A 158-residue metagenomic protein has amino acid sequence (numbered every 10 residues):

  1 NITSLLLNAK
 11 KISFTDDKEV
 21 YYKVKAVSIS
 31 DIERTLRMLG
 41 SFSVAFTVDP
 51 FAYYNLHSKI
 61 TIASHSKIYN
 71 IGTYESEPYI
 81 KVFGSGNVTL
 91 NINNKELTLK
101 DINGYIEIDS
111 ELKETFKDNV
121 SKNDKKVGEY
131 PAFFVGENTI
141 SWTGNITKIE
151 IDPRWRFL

Functional and structural regions predicted by a protein language model:
N1-L7: Short amphipathic alpha-helices in soluble, non-transmembrane regions that often serve as interface/regulatory elements
N8-I12, I32-R34, H65-N70, N94: Intrinsically disordered, low-complexity boundary segments flanking structured domains
K11-P50: Short beta-strand and beta-hairpin "edge-sheet" elements
A52-L158: Intrinsically disordered, low-complexity segments enriched in serine, threonine, and glycine
